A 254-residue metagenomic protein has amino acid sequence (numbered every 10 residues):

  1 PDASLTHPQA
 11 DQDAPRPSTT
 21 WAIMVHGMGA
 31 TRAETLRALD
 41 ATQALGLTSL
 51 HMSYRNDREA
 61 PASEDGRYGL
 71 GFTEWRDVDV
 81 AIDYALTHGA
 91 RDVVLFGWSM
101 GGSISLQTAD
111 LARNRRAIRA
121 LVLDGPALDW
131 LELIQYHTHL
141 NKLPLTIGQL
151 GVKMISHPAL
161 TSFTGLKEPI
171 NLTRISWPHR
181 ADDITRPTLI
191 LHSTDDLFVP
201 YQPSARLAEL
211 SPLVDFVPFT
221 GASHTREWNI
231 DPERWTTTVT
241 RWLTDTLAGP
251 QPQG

Functional and structural regions predicted by a protein language model:
H7-P8, D13-P61: Short, surface-exposed "cap/lid" segments of acyl-processing enzymes
D57-G89: Catalytic nucleophile-loop/oxyanion-hole region of alpha/beta-hydrolase and closely related hydrolase-like folds
D92-G97, D124, L191: Short beta-strand immediately N-terminal to the catalytic nucleophile in serine-hydrolase-like folds
F96-G101, S105: Gly/Ala-rich beta-loop-alpha elbow adjacent to hydrolase catalytic centers
L111-I170: Hydrolase active-site cap/lid region
D183-T185, I190-H192, D196: Short beta-strand/loop motif that positions the catalytic acidic residue of the alpha/beta-hydrolase fold
L197-P203: Conserved alpha/beta-hydrolase "acid-adjacent" motif
A222-T236: Catalytic histidine-centered segment of alpha/beta-hydrolase-like enzymes
